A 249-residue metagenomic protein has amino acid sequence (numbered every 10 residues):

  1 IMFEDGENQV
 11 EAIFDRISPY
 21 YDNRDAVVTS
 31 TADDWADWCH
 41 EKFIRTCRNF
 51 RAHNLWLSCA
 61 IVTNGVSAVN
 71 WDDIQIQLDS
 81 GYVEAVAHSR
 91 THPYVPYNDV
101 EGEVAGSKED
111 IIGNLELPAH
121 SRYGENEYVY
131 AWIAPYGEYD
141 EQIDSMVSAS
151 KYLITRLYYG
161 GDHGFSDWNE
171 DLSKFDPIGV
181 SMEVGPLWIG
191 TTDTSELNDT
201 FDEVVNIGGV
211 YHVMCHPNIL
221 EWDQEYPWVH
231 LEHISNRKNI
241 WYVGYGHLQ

Functional and structural regions predicted by a protein language model:
M2-K42, H92, P186-I189: Boundary/entry segment of secreted carbohydrate-active catalytic domains
Q9-S18, D22, A52-N54, S58-I61 (+4 more regions): C-terminal domain-boundary segment and adjacent tail
A26-V27, T46-S145, A149-V184, M214-P217: Metal-dependent polysaccharide deacetylase catalytic core of the NodB/CE4 family, i.e., the active-site-bearing domain
A32-D33, A87, C215, V243: Active-site flanking residues adjacent to catalytic metal/cofactor-binding acidic residues
A36-D37, G65, A134-P135, T191 (+1 more regions): Residue-level marker of alpha-helix boundaries and capping positions
H40-R45, N70-D72, E101-A105, T194-N198 (+1 more regions): Well-ordered, non-membrane alpha-helical segments in soluble/globular domains
H92-V100, Q142, T191-D202, I207: Electropositive, surface-exposed helix/loop patches at the edges of structured domains that serve as adaptable
S181-D193: A polyampholytic, Gly/Pro-enriched intrinsically disordered region
